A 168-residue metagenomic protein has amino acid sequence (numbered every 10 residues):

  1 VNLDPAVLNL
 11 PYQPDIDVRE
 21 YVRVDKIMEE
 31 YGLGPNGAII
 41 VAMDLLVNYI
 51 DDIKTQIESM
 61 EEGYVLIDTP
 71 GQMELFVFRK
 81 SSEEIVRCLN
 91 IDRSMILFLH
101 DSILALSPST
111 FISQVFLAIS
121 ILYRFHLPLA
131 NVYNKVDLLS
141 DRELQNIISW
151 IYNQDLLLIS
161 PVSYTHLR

Functional and structural regions predicted by a protein language model:
V1-E84, N90-M95: Nucleotide-state-sensitive switch-loop elements of NTP-binding domains
P14, F78-K80, T110-F111, E143-Q145: Short amphipathic alpha-helical segments
M43, V47, S109-I112, F116: Non-membrane alpha-helical structural segments and their capping/turn regions in soluble enzymes
P70-V77, D92-Q114, L138: Conserved Switch II/interswitch segment of TRAFAC-class P-loop GTPases
E84-C88, F116-S120: Alpha-helical scaffolding segments of alpha/beta enzyme cores, especially the outer helices of TIM-barrel or partial
R93-H100, L122-L139, D155-L158: Conserved beta-strand/loop subsegment of P-loop NTPase cores
R142-P161: Acidic, Ser/Thr-rich peripheral helices and adjacent loops at domain boundaries
T165-H166: Conserved small/polar residues in nucleotide/adenosyl-binding loops
